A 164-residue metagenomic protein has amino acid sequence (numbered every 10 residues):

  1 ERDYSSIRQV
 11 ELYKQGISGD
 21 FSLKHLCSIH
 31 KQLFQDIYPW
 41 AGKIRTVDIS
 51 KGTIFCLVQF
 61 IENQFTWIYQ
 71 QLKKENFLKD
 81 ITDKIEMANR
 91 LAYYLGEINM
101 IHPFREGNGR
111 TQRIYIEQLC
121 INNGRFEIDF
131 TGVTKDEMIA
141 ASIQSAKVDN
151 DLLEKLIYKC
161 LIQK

Functional and structural regions predicted by a protein language model:
E1-K164: FIC/Doc superfamily catalytic core
